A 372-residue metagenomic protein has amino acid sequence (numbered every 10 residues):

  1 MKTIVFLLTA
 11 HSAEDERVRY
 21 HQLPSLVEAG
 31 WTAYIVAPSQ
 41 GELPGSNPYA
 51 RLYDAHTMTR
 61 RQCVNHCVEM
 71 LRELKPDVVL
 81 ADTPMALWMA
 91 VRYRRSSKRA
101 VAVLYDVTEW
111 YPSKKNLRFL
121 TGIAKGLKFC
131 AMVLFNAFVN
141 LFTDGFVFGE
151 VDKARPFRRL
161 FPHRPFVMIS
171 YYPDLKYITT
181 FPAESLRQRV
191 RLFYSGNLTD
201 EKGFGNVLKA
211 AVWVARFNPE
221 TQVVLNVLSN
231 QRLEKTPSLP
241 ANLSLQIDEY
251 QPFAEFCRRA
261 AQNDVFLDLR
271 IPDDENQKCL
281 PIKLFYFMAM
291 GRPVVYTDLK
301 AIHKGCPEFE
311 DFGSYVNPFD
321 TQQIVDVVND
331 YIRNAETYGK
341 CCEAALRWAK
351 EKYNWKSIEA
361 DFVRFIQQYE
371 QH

Functional and structural regions predicted by a protein language model:
V5-L7, V147, E184-K202, L208-A211 (+1 more regions): Conserved donor-binding/catalytic core segment of Leloir-type glycosyltransferases
F6-H21, A81, T199-G205, E275: A short, glycine/small-residue-rich beta-strand->loop->alpha-helix junction that serves as a flexible
P24, N65-E69, Y105, Y111-S113 (+2 more regions): Membrane-proximal helix-turn-helix segments that form the acceptor-binding/catalytic region of lipid-linked
R158, V167, Y172-R189, G203: Acidic anion/phosphate-binding donor-loop and adjacent secondary structure in glycosyltransferase catalytic cores
K202, F253-A254, R258-R259, L267-Y286 (+1 more regions): Nucleotide-sugar-dependent
E234-Q262: Nucleotide-activated donor-binding/catalytic signature segment of Leloir-type glycosyltransferases, i.e., the conserved
F309-Q322, D330-E336: Conserved acidic donor-binding segment of nucleotide-sugar-dependent glycosyltransferases
R333-Q367: A charged, aromatic-enriched C-terminal amphipathic alpha-helix characteristic of glycosyltransferases across folds
